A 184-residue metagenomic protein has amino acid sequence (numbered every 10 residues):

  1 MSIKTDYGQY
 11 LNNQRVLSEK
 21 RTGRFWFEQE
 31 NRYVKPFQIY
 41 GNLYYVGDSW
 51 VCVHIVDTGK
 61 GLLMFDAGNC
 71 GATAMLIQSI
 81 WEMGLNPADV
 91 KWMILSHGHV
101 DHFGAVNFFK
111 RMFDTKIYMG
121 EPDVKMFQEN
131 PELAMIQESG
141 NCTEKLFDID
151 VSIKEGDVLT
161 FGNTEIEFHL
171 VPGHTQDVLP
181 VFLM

Functional and structural regions predicted by a protein language model:
M1-Y33: N-terminal pre-domain segments of enzymes
Q29-P87, P180-L183: Conserved beta-strand hairpin/beta-sheet module of binuclear metal-dependent hydrolase folds, prominently
V34-K35, Y45-V46, N141-E144, D148-D150 (+1 more regions): Short Gly/Pro-enriched turn/cap motifs at secondary-structure boundaries
P36-Q38, I55-D57, E155-M184: Core dinuclear metal-dependent hydrolase active-site scaffold
L43, G71-A74, W81-T160: Active-site HxH/HxHxD metal-binding segment of metal-dependent hydrolases
G61-L63, W92, T164: Structural motif
